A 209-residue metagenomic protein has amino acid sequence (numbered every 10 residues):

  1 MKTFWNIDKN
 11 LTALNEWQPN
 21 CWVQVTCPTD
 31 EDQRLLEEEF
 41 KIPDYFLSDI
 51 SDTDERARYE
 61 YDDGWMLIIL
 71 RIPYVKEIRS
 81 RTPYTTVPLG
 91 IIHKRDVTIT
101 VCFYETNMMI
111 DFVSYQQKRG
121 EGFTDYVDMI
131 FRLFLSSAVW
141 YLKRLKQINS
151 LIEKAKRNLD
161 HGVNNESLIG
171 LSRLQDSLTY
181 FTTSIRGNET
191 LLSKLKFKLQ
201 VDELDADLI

Functional and structural regions predicted by a protein language model:
M1-L208: Peripheral, non-transmembrane regulatory/ligand-interaction domains of membrane transport proteins
